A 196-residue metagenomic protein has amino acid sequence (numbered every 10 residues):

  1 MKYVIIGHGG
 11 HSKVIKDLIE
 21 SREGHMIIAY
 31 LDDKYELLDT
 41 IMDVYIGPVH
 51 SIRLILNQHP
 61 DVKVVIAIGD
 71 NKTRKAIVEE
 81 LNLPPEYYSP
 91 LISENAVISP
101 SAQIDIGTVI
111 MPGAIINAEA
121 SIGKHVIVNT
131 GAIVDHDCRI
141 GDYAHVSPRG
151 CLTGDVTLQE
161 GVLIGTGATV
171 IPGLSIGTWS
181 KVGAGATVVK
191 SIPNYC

Functional and structural regions predicted by a protein language model:
K2, M26-I28, K63, Y87: Residues at the starts of beta-strands that form the adenosine-phosphate
K2-D17: Glycine-rich adenosine-cofactor-binding loop
G10, K72-T73, T187: Short alpha-helical
K16-L18, A76-E80, I122, P193-N194: Short amphipathic alpha-helical segments
R22-T40: NAD(P)-binding Rossmann-fold cofactor-contacting core
E36-V97: Phosphate-bearing ligand-interacting subdomains that bind or position ATP/ADP/UDP/GDP/NAD(P) or nucleotide-linked
P90-C196: Structural signal for interior beta-strand "rungs" in well-ordered beta-sheet cores of soluble enzyme domains
